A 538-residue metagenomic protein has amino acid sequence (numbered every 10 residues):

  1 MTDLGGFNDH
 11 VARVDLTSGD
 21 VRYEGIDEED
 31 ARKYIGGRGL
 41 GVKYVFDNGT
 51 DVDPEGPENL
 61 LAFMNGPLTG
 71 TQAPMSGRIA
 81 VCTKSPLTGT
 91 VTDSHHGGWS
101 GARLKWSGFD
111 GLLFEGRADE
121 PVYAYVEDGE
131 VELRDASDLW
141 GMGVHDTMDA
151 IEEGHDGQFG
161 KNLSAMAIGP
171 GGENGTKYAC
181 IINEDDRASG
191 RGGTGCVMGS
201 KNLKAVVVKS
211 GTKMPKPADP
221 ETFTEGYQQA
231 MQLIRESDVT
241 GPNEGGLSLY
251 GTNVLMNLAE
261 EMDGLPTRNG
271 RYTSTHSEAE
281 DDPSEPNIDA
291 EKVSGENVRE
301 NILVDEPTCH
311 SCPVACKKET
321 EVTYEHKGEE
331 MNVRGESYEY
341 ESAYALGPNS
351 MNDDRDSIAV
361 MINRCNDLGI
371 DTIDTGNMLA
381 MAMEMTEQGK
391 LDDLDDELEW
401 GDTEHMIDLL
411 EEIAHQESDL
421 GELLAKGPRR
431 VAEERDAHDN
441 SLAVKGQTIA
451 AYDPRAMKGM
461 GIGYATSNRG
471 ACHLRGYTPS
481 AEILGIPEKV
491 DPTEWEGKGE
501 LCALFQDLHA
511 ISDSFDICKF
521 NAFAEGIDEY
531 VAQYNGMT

Functional and structural regions predicted by a protein language model:
T2-R191, G195, S200-T240, G251-R271 (+2 more regions): Protein-protein interaction/assembly regions in multi-subunit complexes
E152-D156, K161-G192, M198-T538: Extended C-terminal regions of large enzymes
